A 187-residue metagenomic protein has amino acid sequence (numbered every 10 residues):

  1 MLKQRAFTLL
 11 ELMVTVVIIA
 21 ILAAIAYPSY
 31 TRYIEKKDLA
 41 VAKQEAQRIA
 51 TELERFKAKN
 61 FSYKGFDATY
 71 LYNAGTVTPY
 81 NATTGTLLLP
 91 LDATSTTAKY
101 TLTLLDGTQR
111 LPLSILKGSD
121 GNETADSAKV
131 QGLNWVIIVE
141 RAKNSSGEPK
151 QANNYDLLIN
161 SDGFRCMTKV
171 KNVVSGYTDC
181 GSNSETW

Functional and structural regions predicted by a protein language model:
M1-I34: N-terminal single-pass transmembrane signal-anchor helix
Q4, K36-A40, Q44, D126 (+2 more regions): Residues at secondary-structure transition points
S29, V41, N134: Amphipathic alpha-helical recognition patches that constitute DNA-binding helices
R32, K36-A40, Q47, T51-Y72: Alpha-helix exit/C-cap motif
K59-W187: Periplasmic/extracellular, small/polar-rich flexible segments of pilin-like filament-forming proteins
